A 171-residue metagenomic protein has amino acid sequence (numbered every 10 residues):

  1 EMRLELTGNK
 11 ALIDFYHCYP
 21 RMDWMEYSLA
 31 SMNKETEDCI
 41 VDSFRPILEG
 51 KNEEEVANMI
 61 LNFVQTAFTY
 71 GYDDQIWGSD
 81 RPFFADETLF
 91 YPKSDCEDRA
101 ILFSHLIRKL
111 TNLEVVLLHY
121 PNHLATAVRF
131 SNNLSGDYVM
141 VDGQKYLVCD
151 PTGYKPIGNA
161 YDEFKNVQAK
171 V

Functional and structural regions predicted by a protein language model:
E1-S31: Structured beta-strand-rich cores of soluble
E1-T7, C39-P46, G143: Long, non-globular segments of proteins
A11, A30, A57, A67 (+5 more regions): A sequence-composition feature that detects small, non-aromatic residues
I13-P20, S79-D86, L106: Short low-complexity stretches enriched in small and charged residues
W24-Y91, T152: Secondary-structure boundary elements
F44, E49-K51, D98-V171: Hydrophobic/aromatic-rich core segments of domains that either
D95: Catalytic cores of peptidoglycan-degrading enzymes
